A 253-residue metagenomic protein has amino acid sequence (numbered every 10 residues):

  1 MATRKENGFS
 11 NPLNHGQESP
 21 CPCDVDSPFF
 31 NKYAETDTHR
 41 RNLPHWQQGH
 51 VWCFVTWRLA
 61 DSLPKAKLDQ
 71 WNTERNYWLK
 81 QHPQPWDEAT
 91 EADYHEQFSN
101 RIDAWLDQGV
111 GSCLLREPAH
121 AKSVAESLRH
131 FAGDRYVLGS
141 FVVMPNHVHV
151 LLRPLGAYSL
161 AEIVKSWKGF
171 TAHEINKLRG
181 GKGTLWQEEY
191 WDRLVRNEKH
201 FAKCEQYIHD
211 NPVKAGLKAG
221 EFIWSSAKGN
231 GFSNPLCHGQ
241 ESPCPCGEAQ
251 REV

Functional and structural regions predicted by a protein language model:
M1-V253: Short catalytic/metal-binding and nucleic-acid-binding patches
